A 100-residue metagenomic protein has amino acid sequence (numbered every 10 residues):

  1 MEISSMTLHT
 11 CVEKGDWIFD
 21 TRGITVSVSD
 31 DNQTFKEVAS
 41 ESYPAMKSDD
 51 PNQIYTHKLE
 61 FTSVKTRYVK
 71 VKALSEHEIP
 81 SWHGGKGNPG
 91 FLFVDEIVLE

Functional and structural regions predicted by a protein language model:
M1-A39, Q53-E100: Aromatic, loop-rich ligand-recognition surfaces of beta-strand-rich domains
S42-D49: Surface-exposed loop and turn segments in beta-propeller and other repeat-based domains that flank or scaffold
